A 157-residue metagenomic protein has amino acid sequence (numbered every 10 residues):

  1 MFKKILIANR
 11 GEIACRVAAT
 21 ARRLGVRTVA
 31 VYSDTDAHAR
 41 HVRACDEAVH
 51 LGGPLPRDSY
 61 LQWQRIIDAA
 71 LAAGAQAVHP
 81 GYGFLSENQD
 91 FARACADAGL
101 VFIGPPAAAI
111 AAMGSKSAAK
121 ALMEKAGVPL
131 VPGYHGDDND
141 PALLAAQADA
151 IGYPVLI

Functional and structural regions predicted by a protein language model:
M1-I157: N-terminal beta-alpha lobe that positions the nucleotide/phosphoryl donor in ATP/NTP-coupled carboxylate activation
